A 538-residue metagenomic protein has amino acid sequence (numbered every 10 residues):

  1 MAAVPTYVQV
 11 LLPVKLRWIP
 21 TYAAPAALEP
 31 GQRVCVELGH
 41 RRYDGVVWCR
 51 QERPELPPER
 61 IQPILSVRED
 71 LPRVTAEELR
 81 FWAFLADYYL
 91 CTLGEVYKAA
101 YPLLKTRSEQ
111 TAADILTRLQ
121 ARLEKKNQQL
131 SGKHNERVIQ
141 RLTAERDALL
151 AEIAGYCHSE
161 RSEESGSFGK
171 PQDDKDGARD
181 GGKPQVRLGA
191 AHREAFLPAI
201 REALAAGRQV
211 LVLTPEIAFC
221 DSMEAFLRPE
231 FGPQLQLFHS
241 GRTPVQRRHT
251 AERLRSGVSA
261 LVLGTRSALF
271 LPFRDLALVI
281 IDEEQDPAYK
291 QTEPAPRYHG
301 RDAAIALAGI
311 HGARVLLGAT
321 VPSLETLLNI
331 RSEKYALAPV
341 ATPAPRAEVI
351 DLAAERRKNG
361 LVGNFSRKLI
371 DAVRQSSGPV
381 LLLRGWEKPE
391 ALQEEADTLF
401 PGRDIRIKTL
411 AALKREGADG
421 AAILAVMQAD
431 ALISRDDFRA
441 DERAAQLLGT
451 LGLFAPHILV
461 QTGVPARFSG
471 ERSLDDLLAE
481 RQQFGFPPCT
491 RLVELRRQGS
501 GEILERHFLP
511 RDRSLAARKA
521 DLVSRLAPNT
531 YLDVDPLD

Functional and structural regions predicted by a protein language model:
M1-E160, D173, D180-E348, L352-G363 (+9 more regions): Accessory, non-ATPase domains that flank or precede helicase/AAA+ motor cores in DNA-metabolism machines
S159-S167: Serine residues within intrinsically disordered or low-complexity segments
G264-R266, S366-L369, K408-L413, Q446 (+1 more regions): Glycine-rich, charged/polar anion/phosphate-binding loops that engage phosphate groups from diverse ligands
A303-S323, A444-F468: Conserved segment of the helicase C-terminal RecA-like domain
L327-E333, L459-G485: A conserved SF2-helicase RecA2
D351-A353, R491-R496, L504-P510: Short, hydrophobic beta-strand segments
S500, F508-A517: Helix N-cap motif at beta-to-alpha junctions
